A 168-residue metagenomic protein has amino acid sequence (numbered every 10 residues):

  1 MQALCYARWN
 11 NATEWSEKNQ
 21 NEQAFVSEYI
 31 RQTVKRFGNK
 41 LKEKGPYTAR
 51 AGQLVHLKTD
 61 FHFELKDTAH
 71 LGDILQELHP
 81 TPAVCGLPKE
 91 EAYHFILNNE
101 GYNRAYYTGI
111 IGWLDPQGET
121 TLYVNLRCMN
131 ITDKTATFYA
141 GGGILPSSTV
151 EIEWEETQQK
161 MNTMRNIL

Functional and structural regions predicted by a protein language model:
M1-F25, G118-G141: An anion-binding catalytic pocket shared by soluble metabolic enzymes
Q2-L97: Contiguous alpha-helical scaffold segments within structured protein domains that host functional hotspots
F61-L168: Conserved hydrophobic core element of enzyme catalytic domains
